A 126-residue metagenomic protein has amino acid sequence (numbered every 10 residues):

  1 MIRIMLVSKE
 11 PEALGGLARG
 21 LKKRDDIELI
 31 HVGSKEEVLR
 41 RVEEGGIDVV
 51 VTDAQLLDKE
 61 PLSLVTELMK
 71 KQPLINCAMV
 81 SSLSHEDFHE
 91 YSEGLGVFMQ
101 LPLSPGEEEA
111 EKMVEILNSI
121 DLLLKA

Functional and structural regions predicted by a protein language model:
P11-I30: Two-component/phosphorelay signaling modules centered on CheY-like receiver
R19-K23, R41, Y91: Alpha-helical interaction/dimerization surfaces of two-component signaling modules
R24, A110-A126: Receiver (REC) domain switch/output surface
G33-V49: Acidic, metal-coordinating helix/loop segments flanking the phosphotransfer/catalytic sites of two-component signaling
E43-G45, L68-L74, L95: Conserved phosphotransfer cores of two-component systems
D48-M69, H85: Conserved phosphotransfer microenvironments
V50, C77, Q100-L101: Two-component signal transduction core modules
S63, S81-L101, P105: Alpha4 helix (beta4-alpha4-beta5 surface) of REC/receiver domains from two-component response regulators
